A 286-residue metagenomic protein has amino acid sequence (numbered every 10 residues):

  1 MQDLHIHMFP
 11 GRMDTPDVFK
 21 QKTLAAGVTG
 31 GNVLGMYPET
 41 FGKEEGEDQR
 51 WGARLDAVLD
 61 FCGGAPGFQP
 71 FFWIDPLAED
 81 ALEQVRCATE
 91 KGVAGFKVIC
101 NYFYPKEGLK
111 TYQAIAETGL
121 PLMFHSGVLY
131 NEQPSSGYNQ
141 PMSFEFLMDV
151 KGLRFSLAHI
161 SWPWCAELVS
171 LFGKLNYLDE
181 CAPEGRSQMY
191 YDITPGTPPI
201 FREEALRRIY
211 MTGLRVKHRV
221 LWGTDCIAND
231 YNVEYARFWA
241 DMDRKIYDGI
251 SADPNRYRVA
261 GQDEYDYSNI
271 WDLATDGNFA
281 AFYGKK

Functional and structural regions predicted by a protein language model:
M1-T118, D192, D241, S268 (+1 more regions): Mid-domain alpha/beta scaffold segments of enzyme catalytic cores
I6-H7, P76, S126-V128, I160 (+2 more regions): Active-site metal-binding loops of divalent metal-dependent hydrolases
M13, S156, I160-K286: H/E-rich (His + Asp/Glu) clusters that bind or coordinate divalent metals
V18-K22, R54-F61, Q84-A88, T111 (+4 more regions): A general structural detector for well-ordered alpha-helical segments in enzyme core domains, enriched
N32, Q69-F71, M123-H125, S156 (+2 more regions): Structural detector of well-ordered beta-strand residues that form the stable sheet scaffold of enzyme domains
V33-P38, F124-G127, D225: Short loop/turn segments at strand-loop or loop-helix junctions that form parts of catalytic or ligand-binding pockets
P38-G52, Y130-Y138, E167-S170, R202 (+1 more regions): Short, flexible/disordered intra-domain loops and linkers
P76-E79, E90-Y177: Divalent metal-binding pocket/active-site signature
